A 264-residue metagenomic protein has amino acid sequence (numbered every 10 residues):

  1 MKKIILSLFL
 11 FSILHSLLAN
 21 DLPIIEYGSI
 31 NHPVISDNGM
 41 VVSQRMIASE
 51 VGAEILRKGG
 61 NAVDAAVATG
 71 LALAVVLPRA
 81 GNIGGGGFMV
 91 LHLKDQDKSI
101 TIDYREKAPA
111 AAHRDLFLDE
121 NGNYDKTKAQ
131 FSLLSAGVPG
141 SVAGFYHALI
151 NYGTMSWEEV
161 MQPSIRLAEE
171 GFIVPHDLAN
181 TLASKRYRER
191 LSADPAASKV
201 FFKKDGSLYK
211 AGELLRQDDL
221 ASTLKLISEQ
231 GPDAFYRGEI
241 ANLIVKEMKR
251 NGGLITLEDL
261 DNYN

Functional and structural regions predicted by a protein language model:
M1-I4: Positively charged n-region of N-terminal signal peptides that target proteins for export
L6-S7, S49: General helical structural elements
S7-S16: Bacterial N-terminal signal peptides
N20-E50, A62-V63, V67-Q230, F235-R237 (+1 more regions): Noncatalytic scaffold domains of N-terminal-nucleophile
E54-L56: Long, structured ligand/cofactor-binding scaffold of large enzymes
